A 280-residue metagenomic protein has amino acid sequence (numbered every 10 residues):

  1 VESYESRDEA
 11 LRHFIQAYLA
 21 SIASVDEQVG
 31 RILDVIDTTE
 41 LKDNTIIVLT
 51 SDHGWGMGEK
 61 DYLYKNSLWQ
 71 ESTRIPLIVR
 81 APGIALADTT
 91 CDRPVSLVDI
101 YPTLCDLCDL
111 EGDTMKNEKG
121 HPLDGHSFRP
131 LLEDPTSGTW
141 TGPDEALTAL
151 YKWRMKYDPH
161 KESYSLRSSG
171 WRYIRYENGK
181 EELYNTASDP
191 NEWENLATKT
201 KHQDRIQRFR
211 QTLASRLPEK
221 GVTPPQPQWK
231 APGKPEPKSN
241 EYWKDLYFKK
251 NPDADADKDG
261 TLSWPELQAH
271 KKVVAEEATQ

Functional and structural regions predicted by a protein language model:
V1-P94, D106-G120, R175, P190-E192 (+5 more regions): Active-site-proximal cap/lid insertion segments
D34-D37, C105-D109, E133, A214 (+3 more regions): Sec-exported extracytoplasmic/periplasmic mature domains
H53-E59, V98-Y101, D106-T186, D204 (+3 more regions): C-terminal cap/loop subdomain of S1 sulfatases and analogous C-terminal strand-loop tails that border
L183-Y184, A254, L262: Signature of WW domains and closely related Tyr/Trp-rich beta-sheet microdomains in eukaryotic regulatory proteins
S188, K258-W264: Glycine-aliphatic tripeptides that mark coil-to-beta-strand junctions in extracellular and membrane proteins
F209-L213: Short amphipathic alpha-helical coiled-coil/interface segments
W243-D257: Primarily EF-hand calcium-binding motifs
W264-V274: Amphipathic regulatory helices of Ca2+-sensor modules
